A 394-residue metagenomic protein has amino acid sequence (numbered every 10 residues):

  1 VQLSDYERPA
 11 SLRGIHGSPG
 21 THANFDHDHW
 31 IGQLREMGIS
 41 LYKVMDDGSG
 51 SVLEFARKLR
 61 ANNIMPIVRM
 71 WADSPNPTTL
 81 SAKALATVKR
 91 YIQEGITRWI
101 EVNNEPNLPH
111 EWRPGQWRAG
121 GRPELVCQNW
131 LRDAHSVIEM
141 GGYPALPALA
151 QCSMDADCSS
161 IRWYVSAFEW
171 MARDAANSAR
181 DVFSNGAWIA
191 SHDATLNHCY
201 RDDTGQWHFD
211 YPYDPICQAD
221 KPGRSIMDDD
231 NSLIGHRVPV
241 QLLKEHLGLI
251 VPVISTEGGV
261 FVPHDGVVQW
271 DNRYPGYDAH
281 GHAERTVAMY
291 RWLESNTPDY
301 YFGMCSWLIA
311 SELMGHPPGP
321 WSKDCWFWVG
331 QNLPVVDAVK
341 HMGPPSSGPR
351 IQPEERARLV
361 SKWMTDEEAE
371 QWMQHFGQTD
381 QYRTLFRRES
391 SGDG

Functional and structural regions predicted by a protein language model:
Q2-S4, G14-S18, N24, I31-Q33 (+3 more regions): Aromatic-rich peripheral "rim/lid" segments of glycoside hydrolase catalytic domains that contact and position glycan
I15, P19-E54, K58, M65-I67 (+1 more regions): Catalytic domains of carbohydrate-active enzymes, especially glycoside hydrolases
S18-R35, P77-Q93, W163-A167, A283-E294: Short, acidic/polar
V44, P66-M70, N104, P147-A148 (+3 more regions): Aromatic- and acid-rich polysaccharide-binding/catalytic face of secreted or lumenal carbohydrate-active enzymes
D47, E54-S166, W170, S255: Substrate-binding cleft of extracellular glycoside hydrolase catalytic domains
S74-A86, P106-P123, D202-Q218, P263-G276 (+1 more regions): Surface-exposed, active-site-proximal loop segments in enzymatic domains
Q128-H135, S232-Y300: Catalytic-core region of carbohydrate-active enzymes that cleave or remodel glycosidic bonds
I351-G394: Short, low-complexity, charged amphipathic interaction modules
